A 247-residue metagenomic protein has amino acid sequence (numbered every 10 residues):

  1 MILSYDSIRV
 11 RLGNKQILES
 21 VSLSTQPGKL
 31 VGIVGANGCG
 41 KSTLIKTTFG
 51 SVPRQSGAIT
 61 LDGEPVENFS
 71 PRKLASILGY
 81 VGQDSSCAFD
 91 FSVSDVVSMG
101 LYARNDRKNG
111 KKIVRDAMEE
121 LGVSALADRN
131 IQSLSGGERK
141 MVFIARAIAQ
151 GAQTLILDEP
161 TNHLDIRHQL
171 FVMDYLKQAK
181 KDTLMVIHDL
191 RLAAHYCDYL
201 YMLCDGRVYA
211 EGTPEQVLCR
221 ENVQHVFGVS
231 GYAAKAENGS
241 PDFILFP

Functional and structural regions predicted by a protein language model:
L3-Y5, L18-S20: Conserved structural motif at the start of ABC-family nucleotide-binding domains
V34-A36: The feature captures the beta-strand-to-loop junction immediately N-terminal to the Walker
F49: Helix-to-loop junction immediately C-terminal to a conserved catalytic motif
R54-P65, L74: Conserved ABC transporter NBD signature motif
K111-L126: Conserved ABC ATPase "signature" region
L155-E159, L164: Catalytic Walker B motif of ABC-type/P-loop ATPase nucleotide-binding domains
R220, V226-P247: ABC ATPase nucleotide-binding domains
